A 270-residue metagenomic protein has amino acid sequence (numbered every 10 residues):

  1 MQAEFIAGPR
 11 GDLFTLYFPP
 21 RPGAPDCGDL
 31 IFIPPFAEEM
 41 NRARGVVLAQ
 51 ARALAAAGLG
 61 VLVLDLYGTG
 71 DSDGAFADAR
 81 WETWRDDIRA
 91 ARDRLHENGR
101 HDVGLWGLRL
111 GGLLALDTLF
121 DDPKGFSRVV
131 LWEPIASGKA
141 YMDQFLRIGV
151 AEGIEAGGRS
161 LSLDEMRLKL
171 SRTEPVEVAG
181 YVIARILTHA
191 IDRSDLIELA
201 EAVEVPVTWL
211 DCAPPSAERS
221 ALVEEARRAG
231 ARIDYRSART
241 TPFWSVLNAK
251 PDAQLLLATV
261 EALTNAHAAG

Functional and structural regions predicted by a protein language model:
Q2-P20: N-terminal basic/disordered segments at the start of proteins
F5, T15, A55, V63 (+2 more regions): Terminal, non-globular segments
R10, P19-D65: Short, surface-exposed "cap/lid" segments of acyl-processing enzymes
F36, G60-G70, I135, R239-T241: Short beta-to-alpha linker loops that shape the active-site pocket of alpha/beta-hydrolase fold enzymes
T69-D102: Catalytic nucleophile-loop/oxyanion-hole region of alpha/beta-hydrolase and closely related hydrolase-like folds
W106-L116, E133: Gly/Ala-rich beta-loop-alpha elbow adjacent to hydrolase catalytic centers
D117-D121: Active-site signature of alpha/beta-hydrolase-fold catalytic machinery across serine- and Asp/Cys-nucleophile hydrolases
G125-E261: The alpha/beta-hydrolase serine catalytic core
